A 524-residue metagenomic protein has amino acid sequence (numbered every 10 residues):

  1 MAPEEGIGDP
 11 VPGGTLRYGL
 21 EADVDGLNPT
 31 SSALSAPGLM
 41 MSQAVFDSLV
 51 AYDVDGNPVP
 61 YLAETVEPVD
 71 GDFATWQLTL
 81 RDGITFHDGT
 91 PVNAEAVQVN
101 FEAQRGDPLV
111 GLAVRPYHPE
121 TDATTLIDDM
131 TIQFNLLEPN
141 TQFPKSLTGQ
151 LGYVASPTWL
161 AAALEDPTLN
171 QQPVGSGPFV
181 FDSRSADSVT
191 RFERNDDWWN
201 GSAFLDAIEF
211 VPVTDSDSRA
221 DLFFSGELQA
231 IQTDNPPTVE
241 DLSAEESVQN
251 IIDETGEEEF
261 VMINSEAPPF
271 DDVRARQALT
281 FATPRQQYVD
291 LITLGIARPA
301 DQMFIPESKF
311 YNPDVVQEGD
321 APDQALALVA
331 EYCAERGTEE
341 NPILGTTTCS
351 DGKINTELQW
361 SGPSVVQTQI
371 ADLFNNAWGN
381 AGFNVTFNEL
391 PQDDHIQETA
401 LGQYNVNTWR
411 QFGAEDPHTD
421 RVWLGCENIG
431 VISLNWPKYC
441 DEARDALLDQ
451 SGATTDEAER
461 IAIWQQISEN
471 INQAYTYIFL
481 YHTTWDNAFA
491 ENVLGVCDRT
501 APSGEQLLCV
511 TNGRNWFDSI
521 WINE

Functional and structural regions predicted by a protein language model:
G19-G71, E102, V174-G175: N-terminal lobe/hinge region of extracytoplasmic solute-binding protein
D55, T148-A203, A207, D217 (+3 more regions): Gly/Pro-rich hinge or "lid" segments in bacterial periplasmic/extracellular proteins
E64-V110, I127, Q133, R219-L222 (+1 more regions): Aromatic- and charge-enriched surface segment that lines or borders ligand/interaction sites
T79, V114-A161: Surface-exposed binding/hinge segments that line and control ligand-binding clefts or catalytic entry sites
P167, N195-D241, N384-T386, P391: Ligand-site clamp/hinge motif
F179, P299-E339, G362-Q369: Structural transition elements
S185, R194, T283-Y311, V365-N376 (+1 more regions): Detector for C-terminal structural segments
A186, C333-G413, E457: Ligand/substrate-recognition segments at binding pockets and active sites
